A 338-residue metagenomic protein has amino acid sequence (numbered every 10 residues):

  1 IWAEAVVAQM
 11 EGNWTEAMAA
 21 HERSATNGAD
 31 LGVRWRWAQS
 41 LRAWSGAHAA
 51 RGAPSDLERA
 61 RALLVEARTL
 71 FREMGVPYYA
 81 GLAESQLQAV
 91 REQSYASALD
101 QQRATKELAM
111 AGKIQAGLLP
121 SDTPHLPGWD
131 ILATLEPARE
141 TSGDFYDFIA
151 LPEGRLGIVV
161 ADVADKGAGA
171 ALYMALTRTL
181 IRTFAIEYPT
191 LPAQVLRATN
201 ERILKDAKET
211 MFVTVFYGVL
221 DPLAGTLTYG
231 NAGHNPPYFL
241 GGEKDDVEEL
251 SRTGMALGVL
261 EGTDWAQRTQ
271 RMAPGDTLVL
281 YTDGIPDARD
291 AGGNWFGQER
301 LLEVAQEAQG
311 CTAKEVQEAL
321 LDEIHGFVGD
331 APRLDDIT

Functional and structural regions predicted by a protein language model:
I1-R91: Helix-coil-helix junctions within alpha-helical repeat/solenoid scaffolds
V6, A164, I285: Catalytic metal-binding/acid-base residues of hydrolase active sites
H21, R91-Q93, L176-L180, L280-G284 (+1 more regions): Short acidic (Asp/Glu) and glycine-rich catalytic loops that position anionic groups and cofactors
R51, E187-Y188, V219-G225, A288 (+1 more regions): Catalytic strand-loop-helix junctions within cyclic-nucleotide turnover domains
P54-L57, Y188-V195, E307-Q317: Short, charged, surface-exposed loops that flank catalytic or proteolytic processing sites
A62-E66, L82, A175-T179, A273-P274 (+2 more regions): Amphipathic alpha-helical "output/dimerization" segments
Y95-V279, G326-T338: … and, occasionally, acidic/histidine-rich disordered N-termini of signaling adaptors
R268-L280, I285-T338: C-terminal catalytic subdomain
